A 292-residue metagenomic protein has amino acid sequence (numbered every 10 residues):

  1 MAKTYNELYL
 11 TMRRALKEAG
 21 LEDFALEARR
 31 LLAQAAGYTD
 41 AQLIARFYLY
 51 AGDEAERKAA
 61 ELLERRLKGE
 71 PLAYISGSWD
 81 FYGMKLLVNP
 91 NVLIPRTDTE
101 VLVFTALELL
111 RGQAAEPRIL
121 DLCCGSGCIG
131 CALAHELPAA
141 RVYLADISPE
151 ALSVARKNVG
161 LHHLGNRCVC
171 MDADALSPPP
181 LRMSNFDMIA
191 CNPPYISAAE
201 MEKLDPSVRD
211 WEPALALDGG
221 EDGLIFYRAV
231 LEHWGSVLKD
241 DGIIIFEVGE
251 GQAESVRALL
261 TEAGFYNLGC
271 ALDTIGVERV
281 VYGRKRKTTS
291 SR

Functional and structural regions predicted by a protein language model:
M1-L43, Y48-A51: Non-catalytic accessory regions of SAM-dependent methyltransferases
L16, L110, V159, W234 (+1 more regions): Conserved hydrophobic residues forming the short capping helix/wall of the S-adenosyl-L-methionine
G20-L21, L137-A139, G160-G165, V237 (+1 more regions): Short helix-capping segments at alpha-helix termini
L32-L109: Conserved AdoMet
E100-K203, A229: Conserved SAM/SAH cofactor-binding pocket of Class I
Y195-I225: Mobile active-site "lid"/loop adjacent to the S-adenosyl-L-methionine
E221-R284: Conserved Class I SAM-dependent methyltransferase catalytic core
R286-R292: Flexible, glycine-/basic-rich loop-and-beta segments that form/coincide with the SAM-dependent methyltransferase
